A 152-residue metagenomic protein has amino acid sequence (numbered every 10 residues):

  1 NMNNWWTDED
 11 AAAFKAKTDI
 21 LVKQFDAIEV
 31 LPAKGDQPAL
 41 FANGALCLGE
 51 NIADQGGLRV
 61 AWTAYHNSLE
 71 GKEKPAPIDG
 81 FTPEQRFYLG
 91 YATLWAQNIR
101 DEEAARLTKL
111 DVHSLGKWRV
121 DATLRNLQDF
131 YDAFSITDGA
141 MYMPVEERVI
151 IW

Functional and structural regions predicted by a protein language model:
N1-W152: Zinc-dependent metallohydrolase catalytic domains
